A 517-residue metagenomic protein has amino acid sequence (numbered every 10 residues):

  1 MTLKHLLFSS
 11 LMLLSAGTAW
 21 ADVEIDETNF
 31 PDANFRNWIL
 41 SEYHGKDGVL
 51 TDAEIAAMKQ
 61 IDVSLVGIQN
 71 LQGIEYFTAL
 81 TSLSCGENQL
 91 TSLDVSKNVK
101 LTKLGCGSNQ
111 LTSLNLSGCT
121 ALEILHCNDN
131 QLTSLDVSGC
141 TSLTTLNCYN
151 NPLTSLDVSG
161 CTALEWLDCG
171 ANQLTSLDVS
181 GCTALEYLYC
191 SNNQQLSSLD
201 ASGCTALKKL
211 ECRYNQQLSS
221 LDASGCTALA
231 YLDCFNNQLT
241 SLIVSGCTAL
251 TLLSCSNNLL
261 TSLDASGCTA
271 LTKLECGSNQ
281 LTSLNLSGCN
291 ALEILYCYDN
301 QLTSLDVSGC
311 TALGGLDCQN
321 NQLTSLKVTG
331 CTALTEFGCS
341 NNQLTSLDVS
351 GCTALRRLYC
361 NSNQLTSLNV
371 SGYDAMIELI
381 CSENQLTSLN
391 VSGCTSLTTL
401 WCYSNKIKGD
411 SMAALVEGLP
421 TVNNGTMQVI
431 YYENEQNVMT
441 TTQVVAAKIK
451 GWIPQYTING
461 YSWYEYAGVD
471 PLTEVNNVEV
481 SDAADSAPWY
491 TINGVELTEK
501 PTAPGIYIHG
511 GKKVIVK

Functional and structural regions predicted by a protein language model:
T2-S82, V99, T162, T183 (+6 more regions): N-terminal capping/linker segments that flank leucine-rich repeat
L3, I506-K517: C-terminal tail/sorting-segment detector
E54, S64, G73-Y76, K97 (+18 more regions): C-terminal capping segment of individual leucine-rich repeats
M58, L80, L90, L101 (+29 more regions): Conserved hydrophobic position(s) of the canonical leucine-rich repeat
K59-V63, L83-C85, T102-C106, L125-C127 (+14 more regions): Conserved hydrophobic beta-strand positions in leucine-rich repeat
L71-I74, L93-V95, L114, L135 (+14 more regions): Canonical leucine-rich repeat
V469-N493: Residue-level detector of functionally pivotal "anchor" positions at catalytic/ligand-binding pockets or at interdomain
